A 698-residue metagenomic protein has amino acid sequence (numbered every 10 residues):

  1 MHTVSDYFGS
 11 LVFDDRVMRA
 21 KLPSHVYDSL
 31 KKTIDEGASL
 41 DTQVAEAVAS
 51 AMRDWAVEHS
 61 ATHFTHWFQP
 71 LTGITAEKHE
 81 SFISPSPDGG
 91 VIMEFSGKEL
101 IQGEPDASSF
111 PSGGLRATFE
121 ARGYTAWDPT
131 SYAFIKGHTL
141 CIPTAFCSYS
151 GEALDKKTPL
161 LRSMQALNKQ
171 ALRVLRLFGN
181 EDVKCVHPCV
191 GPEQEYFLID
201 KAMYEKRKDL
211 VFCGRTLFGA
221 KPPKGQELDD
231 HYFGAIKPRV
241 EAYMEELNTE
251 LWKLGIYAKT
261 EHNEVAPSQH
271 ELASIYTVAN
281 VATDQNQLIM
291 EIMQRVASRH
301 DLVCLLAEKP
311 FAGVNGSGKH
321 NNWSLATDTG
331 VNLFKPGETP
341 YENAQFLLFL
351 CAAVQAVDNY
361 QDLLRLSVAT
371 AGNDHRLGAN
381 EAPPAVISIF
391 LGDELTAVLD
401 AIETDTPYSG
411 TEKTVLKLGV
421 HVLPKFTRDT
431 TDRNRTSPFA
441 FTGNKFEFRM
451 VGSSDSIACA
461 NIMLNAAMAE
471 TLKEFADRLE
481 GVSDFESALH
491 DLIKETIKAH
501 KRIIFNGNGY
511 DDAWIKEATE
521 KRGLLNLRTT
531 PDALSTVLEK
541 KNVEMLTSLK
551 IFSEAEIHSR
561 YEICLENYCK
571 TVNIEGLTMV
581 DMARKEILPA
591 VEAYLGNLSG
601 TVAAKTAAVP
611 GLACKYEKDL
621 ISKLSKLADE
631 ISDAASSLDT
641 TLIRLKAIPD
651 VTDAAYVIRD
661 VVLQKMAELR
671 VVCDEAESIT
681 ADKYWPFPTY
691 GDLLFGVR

Functional and structural regions predicted by a protein language model:
M1-D14, T33-D35, P223-Y232: Gly-rich Lys/Arg/Thr-decorated short loops/hinges at beta-loop-alpha junctions or inter-strand turns that position
M1-Y27, D41, R122-I142, T442 (+1 more regions): Catalytic pocket of metal/acid-base enzymes, prominently hydrolases
F8-E120: Active-site core of metal-dependent hydrolases
V44, F68, S96, S274-Y276 (+5 more regions): Active-site proximal loops enriched in glycine and acidic residues that flank catalytic Cys/His/Asp and coordinate
V44-V48, F68-P70, K98-E99, F146 (+4 more regions): Active-site-proximal loop/turn and secondary-structure-junction residues that shape catalytic pockets, frequently
G73-G89, P105-S108, R207, G214-T216 (+4 more regions): Short linear, low-complexity motifs centered on an aromatic residue
E120-L306, N315-G318, L325-E562: Glycine-rich, acidic/polar active-site loops that bind/position phosphate-bearing ligands
I493, K498-R698: C-terminal amphipathic alpha-helical interaction region
